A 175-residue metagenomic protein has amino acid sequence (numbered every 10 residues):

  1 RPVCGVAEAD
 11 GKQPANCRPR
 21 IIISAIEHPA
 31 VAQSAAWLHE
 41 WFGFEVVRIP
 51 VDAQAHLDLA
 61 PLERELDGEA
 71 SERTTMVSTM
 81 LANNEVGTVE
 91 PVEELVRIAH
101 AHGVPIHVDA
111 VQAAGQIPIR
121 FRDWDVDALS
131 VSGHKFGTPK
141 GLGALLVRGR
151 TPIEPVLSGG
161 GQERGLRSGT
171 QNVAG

Functional and structural regions predicted by a protein language model:
R1-G175: Pyridoxal 5′-phosphate
